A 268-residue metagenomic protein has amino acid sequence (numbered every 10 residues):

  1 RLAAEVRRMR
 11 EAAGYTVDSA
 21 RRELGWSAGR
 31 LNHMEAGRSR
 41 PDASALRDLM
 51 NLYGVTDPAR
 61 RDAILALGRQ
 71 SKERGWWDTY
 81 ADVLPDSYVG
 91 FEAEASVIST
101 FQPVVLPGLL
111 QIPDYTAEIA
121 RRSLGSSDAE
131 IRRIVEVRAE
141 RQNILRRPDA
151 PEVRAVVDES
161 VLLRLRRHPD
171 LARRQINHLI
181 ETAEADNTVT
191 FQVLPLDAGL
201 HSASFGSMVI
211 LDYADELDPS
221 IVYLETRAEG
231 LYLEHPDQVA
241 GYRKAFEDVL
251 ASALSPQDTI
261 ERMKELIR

Functional and structural regions predicted by a protein language model:
R1-R8, A12, V17-R22, A36-L163 (+2 more regions): Interdomain hinge/linker segments and adjacent boundary elements that couple functional modules
S27: Helix-turn-helix
H168-R268: C-terminal regulatory/effector modules of DNA-binding transcriptional regulators
